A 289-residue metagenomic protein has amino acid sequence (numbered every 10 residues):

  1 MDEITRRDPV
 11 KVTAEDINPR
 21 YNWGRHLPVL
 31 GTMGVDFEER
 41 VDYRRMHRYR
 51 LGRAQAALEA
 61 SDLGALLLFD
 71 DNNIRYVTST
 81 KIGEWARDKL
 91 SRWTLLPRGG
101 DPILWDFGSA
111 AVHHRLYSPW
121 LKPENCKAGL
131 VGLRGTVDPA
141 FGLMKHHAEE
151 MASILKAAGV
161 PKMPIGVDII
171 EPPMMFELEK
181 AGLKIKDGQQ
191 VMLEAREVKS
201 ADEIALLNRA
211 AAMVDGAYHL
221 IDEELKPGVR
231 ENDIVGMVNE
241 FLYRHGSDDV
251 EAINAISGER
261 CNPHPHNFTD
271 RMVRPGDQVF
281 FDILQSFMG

Functional and structural regions predicted by a protein language model:
M1-M213: A composition/biophysics-driven feature that prefers long, compositionally simple stretches
Y43, L116-V131, Y218-D222, Y243-D249 (+2 more regions): A short, terminal or domain-edge coil/loop segment
Y43-M46, K226-I234: Signal-transducing coiled-coil linker helices
L58, L225, L242: Hydrophobic pocket-lining residues that define ligand/cofactor binding sites across diverse proteins
I74-A86, D187-A201, V229-G289: Short catalytic-site patches enriched in acidic/histidine residues that coordinate or position cofactors/metals
P164-V167, I221-R230: Conserved short loop/turn motifs at secondary-structure junctions
A211-Y218, E231, N239: Active-site pocket-lining segments that scaffold enzyme catalytic pockets across diverse folds
